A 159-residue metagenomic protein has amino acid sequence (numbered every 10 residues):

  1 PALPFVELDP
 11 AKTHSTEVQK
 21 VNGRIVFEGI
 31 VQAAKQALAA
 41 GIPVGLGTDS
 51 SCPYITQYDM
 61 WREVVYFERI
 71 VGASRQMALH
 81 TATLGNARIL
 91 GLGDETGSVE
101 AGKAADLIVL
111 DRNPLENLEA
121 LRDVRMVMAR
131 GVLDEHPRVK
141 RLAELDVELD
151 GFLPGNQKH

Functional and structural regions predicted by a protein language model:
P1, T48, P137: Pocket-edge structural micro-motifs
P1-Q19: Metal-coordinating catalytic core of metallo-dependent amide/deamination hydrolases
A2-V6, G72, V132-L133: Short, acidic/turn-prone active-site loops that include or flank metal/cofactor- and phosphate-binding residues
L8, Y54-Q57, E119: Extracytoplasmic/secreted cell-surface and envelope-processing proteins
H14-V21, I25-N113: His/Asp/Glu-enriched, well-ordered alpha-helical/loop segment that forms or immediately abuts the divalent-metal
A39, L79-H159: Active-site microenvironment of metallo-dependent hydrolases
